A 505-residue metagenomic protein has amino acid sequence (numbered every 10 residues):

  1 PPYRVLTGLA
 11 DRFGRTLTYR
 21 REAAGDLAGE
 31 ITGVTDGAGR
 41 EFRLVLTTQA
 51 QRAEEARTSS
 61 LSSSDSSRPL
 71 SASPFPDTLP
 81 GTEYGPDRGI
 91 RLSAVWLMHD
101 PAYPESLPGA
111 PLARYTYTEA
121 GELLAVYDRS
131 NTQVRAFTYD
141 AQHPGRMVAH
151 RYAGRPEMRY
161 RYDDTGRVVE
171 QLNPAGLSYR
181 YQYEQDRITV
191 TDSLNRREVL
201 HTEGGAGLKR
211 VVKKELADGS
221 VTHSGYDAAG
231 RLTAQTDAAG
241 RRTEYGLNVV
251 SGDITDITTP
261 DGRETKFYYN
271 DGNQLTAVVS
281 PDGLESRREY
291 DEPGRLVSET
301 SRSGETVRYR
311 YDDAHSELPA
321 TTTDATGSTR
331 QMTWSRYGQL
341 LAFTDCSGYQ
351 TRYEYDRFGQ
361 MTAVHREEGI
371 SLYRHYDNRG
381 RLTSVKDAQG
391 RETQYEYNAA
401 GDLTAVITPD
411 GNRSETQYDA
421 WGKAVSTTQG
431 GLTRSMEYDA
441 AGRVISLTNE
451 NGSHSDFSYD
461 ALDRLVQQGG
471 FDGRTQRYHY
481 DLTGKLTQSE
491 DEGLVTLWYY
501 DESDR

Functional and structural regions predicted by a protein language model:
P1-R505: Extended charged/polar low-complexity repeat regions
